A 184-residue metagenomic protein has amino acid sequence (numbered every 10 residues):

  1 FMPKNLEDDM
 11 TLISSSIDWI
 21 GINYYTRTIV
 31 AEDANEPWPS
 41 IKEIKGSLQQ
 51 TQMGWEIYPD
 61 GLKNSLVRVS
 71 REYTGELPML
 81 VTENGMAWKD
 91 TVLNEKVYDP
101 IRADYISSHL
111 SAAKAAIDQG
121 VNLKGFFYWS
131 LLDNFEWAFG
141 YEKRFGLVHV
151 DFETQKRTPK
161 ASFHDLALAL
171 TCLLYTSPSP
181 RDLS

Functional and structural regions predicted by a protein language model:
P3-N94, L110-I117, L123, F127-D133: Glycoside hydrolase catalytic-domain groove-lining segments
I57, V97-Y105: Alpha-helix N-cap and loop-to-helix initiation/capping positions
D60-N64, S70, K114-I117, T154-L174: Aromatic- and carboxylate-lined catalytic core of secreted/periplasmic carbohydrate-active enzymes
A138-G146: Catalytic cores of eukaryotic secretory-pathway lumenal/extracellular enzymes that build and remodel glycoconjugates
Y175-S184: Single conserved hydrophobic/aromatic residue that forms the stacking wall/gate of nucleotide- or nucleobase-binding
